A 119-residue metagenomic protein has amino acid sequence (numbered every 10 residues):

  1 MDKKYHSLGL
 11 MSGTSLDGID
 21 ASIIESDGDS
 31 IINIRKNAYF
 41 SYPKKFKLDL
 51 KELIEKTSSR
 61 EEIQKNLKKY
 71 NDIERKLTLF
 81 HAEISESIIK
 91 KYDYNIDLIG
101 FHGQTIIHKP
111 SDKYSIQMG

Functional and structural regions predicted by a protein language model:
M1-G119: Short acidic/glycine-rich loops and adjacent helix/strand connectors that line catalytic pockets where negatively
